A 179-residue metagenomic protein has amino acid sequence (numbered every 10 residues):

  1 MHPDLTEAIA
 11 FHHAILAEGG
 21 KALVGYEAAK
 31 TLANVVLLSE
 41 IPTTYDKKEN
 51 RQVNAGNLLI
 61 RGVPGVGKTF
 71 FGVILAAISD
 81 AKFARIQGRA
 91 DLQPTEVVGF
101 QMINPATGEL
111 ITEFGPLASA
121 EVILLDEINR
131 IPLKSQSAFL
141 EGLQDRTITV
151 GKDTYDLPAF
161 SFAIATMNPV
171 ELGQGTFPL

Functional and structural regions predicted by a protein language model:
H2-A29: Dynamic helix-loop-helix/coil hinge segments at AAA+ ATPase domain boundaries and subdomain interfaces
E7, L37-A90: Walker A/P-loop
G19-K21, A28-N50, T112: Pre-Walker A adenine-sensing motif
T31, L38-S39, V53-A55, S79 (+4 more regions): Short loop/turn elements that form and flank the Walker-type P-loop nucleotide-binding site in RecA-like NTPase cores
A33-L37, I103-L124: Conserved alpha-helical scaffold flanking the Walker A/P-loop in AAA+ ATPase domains
G62, D126-I128, A138: Walker B catalytic acidic pair
A81, R89-G108: Conserved NTP-binding/hydrolysis module of P-loop NTPases
N104-E109, E127-S135, L143-L179: Canonical AAA+ ATPase core
